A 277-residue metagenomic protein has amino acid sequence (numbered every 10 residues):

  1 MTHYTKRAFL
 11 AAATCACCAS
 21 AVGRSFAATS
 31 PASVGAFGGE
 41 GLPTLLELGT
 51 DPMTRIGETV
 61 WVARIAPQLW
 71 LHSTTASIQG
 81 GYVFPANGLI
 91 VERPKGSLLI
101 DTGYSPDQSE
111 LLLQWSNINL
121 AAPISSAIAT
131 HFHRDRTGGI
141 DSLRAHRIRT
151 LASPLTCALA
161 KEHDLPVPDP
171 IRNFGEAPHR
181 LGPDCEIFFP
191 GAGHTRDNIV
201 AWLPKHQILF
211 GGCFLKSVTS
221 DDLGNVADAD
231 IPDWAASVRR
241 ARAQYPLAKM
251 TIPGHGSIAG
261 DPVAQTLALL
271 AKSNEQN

Functional and structural regions predicted by a protein language model:
M1-S20: N-terminal secretory signal peptides and thylakoid transit peptides that target proteins across membranes
G23-R64: C-terminal segment of N-terminal export signals and the immediately downstream linker at the start of the mature
L42-T44, P67-S77, C157-A160, L181-C185: Short Pro/Gly-enriched beta-strand edge/turn motifs at strand-loop
G57-T59, R64, H146, L151-G191 (+2 more regions): Metallo-beta-lactamase
A63-Q114, V200-G211: Conserved beta-strand hairpin/beta-sheet module of binuclear metal-dependent hydrolase folds, prominently
K95-S97, D107-L151, P246: Active-site metal-binding motif and surrounding structural segment of the metallo-beta-lactamase
G96-S97, Y104-S105, P190-G193, D197-Q265: Metallo-beta-lactamase
P262-N277: Short, electropositive alpha-helical surface patch
